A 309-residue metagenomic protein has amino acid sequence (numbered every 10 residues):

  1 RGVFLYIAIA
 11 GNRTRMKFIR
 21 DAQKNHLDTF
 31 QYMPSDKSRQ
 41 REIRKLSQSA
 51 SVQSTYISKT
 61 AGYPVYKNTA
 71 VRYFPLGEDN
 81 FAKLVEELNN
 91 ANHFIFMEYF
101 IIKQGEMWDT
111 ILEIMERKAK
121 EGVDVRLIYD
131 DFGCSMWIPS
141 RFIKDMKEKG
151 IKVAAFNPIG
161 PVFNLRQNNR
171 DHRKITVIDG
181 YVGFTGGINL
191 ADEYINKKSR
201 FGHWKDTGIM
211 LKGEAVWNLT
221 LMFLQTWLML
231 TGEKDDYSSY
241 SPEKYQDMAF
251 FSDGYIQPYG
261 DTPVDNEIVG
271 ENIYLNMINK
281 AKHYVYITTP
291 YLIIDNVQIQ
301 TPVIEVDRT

Functional and structural regions predicted by a protein language model:
R1-N276, K280, D307-R308: N-terminal localization/anchoring segments of enzymes in phospholipid and broader phosphate metabolism
P263, P290-Y291: Histidine- and/or cysteine-centered catalytic micro-motif in compact active-site loops
Y291-T309: Helical hairpin unit composed of two closely spaced alpha helices linked by a short loop
